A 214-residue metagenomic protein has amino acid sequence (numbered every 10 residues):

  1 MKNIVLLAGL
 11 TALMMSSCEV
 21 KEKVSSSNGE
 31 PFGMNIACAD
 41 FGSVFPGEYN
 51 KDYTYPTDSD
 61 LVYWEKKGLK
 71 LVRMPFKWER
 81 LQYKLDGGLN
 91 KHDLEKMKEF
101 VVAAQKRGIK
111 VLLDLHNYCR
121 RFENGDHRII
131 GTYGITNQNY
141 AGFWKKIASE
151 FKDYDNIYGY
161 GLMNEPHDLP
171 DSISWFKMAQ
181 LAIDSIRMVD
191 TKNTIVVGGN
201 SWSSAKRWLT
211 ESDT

Functional and structural regions predicted by a protein language model:
M1-E22: Bacterial Sec-dependent N-terminal signal peptides
C18-L71, K84-G87, A103-K106: N-terminal carbohydrate-binding accessory modules
N28-F32, G68-K70, R107-V111, D153-Y158 (+1 more regions): Short, well-ordered coil/turn segments that N-cap beta-strands
N35-A37, R73-K77, L112-H116, G161-M163 (+1 more regions): A cross-family glycoside hydrolase active-site/sugar-binding cleft signature
A39-F41, E79-L81, Y118, H167 (+1 more regions): Short, solvent-exposed loop/turn segments at secondary-structure junctions
P46-K51, R80-L94, R128-N137, M163-I173: The substrate-binding groove and active-site-proximal loops of carbohydrate-active enzymes, especially glycoside
P56-F122, M178-D190: Aromatic-lined substrate-binding rim segments of carbohydrate-active enzymes
G134-T214: Active-site region of glycoside hydrolase catalytic domains
